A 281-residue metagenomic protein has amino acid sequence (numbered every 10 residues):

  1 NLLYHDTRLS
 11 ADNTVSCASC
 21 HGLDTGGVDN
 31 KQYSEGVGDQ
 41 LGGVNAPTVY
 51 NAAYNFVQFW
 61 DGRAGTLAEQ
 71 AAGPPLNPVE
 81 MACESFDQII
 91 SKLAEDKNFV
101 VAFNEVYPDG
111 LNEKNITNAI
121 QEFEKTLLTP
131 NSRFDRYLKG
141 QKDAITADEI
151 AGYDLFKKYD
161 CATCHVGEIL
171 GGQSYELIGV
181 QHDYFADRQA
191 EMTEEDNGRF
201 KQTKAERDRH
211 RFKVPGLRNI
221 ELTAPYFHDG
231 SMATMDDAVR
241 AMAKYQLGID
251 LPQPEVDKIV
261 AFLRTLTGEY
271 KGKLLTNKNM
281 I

Functional and structural regions predicted by a protein language model:
N1-I281: Periplasmic c-type cytochrome electron-transfer domains
